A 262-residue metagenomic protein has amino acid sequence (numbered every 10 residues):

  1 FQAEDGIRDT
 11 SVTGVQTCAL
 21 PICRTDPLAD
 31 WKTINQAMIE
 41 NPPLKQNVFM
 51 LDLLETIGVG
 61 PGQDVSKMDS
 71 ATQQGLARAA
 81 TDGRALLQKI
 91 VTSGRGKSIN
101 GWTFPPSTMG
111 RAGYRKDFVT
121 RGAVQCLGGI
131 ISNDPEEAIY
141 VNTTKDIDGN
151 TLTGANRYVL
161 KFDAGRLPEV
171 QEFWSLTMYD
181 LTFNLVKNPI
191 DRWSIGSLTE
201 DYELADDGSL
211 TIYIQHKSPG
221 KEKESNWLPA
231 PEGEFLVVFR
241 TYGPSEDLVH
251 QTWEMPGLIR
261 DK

Functional and structural regions predicted by a protein language model:
F1-C18: Single conserved hydrophobic/aromatic residue that forms the stacking wall/gate of nucleotide- or nucleobase-binding
R8, A19-E169, E254, L258 (+1 more regions): Interaction-surface and assembly-scaffold signal
V12-T17, T151-N156, S225-E234: Short, surface-exposed loop and linker segments with low hydrophobicity and enrichment for Pro/Ser/Thr
Q16, R166-P168, T182, S218-G220 (+1 more regions): Residues that cap or initiate secondary-structure elements
G149, K161-Y202: Substrate-recognition/cap regions that form aromatic- and gly/pro-loop-enriched pockets for small-molecule ligands
T153, E169, N188, A205-D207 (+1 more regions): A generic structural signal for short, non-catalytic loop/turn and secondary-structure boundary residues
A155-R157, Q171-L176, D207-S209, E234-L236: Active-site lining segments that contact anionic ligands and/or coordinate catalytic metals
S194, L198-K262: TerminUS-proximal long segments
